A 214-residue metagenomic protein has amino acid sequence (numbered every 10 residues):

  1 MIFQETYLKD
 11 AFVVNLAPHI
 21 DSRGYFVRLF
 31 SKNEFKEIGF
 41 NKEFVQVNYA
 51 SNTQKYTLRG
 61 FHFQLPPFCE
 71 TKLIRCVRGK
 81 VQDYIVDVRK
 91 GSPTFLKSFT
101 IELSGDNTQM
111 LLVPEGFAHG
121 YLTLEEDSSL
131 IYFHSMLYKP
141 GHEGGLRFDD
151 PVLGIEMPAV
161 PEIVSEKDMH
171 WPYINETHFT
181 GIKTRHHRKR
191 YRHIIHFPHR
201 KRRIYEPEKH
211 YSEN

Functional and structural regions predicted by a protein language model:
M1-D106, D127, H134-H210: Non-catalytic, conserved peripheral segments adjacent to functional cores
L103-E126: Conserved metal-binding segment of the jelly-roll/cupin
N214: NAD(P)H-binding glycine-rich loop region in Rossmannoid oxidoreductase-like domains and their noncatalytic homologs
